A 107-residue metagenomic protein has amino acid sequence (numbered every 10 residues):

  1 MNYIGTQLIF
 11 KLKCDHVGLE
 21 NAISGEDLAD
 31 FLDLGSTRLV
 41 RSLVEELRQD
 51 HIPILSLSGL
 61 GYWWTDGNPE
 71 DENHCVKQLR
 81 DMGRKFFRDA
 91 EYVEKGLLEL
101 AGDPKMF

Functional and structural regions predicted by a protein language model:
M1-K11: Short alpha-helical segments that sit at the start of domains
K13-E20, D50: Short helix-capping/hinge SLiMs at alpha-helix to coil transitions
S24-L32: A short acidic, leucine-rich amphipathic alpha-helix
G35-E46: Short amphipathic alpha-helical interaction segments
R48-G59: A short, conserved structural fragment
G59-G67: Minor-groove-contacting beta-hairpin "wing" of winged helix-turn-helix DNA-binding domains
P69-V93: Short, amphipathic alpha-helical interaction segments positioned at domain boundaries
E91-F107: Exposed, interaction-prone assembly regions rather than primary DNA-binding/catalytic cores
